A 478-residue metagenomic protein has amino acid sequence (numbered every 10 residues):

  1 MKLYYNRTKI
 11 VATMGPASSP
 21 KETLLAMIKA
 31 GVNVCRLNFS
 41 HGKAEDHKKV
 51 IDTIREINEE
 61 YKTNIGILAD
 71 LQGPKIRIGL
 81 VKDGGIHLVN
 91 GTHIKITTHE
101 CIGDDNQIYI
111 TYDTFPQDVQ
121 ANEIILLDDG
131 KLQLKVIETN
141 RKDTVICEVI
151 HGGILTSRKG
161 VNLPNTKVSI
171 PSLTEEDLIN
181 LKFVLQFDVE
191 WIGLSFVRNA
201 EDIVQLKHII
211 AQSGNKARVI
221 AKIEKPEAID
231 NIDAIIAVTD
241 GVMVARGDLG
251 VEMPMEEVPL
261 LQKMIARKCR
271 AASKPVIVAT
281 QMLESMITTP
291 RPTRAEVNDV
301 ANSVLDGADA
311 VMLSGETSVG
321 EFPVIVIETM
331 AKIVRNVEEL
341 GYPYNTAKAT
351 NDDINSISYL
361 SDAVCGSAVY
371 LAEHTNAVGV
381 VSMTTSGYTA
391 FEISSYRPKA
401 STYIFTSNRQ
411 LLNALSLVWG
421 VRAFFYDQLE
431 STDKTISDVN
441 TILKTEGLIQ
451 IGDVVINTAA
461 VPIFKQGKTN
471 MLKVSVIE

Functional and structural regions predicted by a protein language model:
M1-E478: Non-catalytic helical/linker scaffolds that mediate oligomerization, partner binding, and domain coupling around large
